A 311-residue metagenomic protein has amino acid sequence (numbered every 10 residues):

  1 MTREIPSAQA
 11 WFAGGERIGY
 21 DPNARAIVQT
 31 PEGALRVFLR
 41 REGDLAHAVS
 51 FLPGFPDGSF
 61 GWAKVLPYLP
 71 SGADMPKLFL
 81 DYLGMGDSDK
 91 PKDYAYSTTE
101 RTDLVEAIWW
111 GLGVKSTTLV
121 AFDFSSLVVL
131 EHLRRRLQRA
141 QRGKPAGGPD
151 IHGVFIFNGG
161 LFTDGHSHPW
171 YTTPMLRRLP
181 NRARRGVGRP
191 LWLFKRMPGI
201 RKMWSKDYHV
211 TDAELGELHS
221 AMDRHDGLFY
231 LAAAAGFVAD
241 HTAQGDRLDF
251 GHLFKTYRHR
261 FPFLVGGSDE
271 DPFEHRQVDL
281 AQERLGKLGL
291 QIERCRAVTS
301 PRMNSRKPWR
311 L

Functional and structural regions predicted by a protein language model:
T2-V28, L35-G43, F60-G61, L78 (+3 more regions): Flexible "cap/lid" subdomain of the alpha/beta-hydrolase fold that forms the substrate-access gate
A46-G54: Short beta-strand element of the alpha/beta-hydrolase
L52, G266, A297-V298: Short hydrophobic "strand-cap" motifs at the C-terminus of beta-strands
G54-D57, E100, P308: Alpha-helical initiation/capping and key positions within long helical/coiled-coil segments
G54-L66: The serine-hydrolase catalytic nucleophile loop
V65-M75, G111: A short, Lys/Arg-enriched amphipathic alpha-helix followed by its capping loop at the start of a domain
A297-R310: Catalytic histidine-centered segment of alpha/beta-hydrolase-like enzymes
